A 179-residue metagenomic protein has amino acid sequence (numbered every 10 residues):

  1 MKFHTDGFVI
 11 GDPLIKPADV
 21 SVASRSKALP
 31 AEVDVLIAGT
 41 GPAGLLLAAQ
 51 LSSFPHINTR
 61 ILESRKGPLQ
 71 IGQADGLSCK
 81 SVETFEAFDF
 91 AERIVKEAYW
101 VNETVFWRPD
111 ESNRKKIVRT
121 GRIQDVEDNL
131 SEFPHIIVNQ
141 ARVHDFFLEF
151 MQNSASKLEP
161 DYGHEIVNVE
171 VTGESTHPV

Functional and structural regions predicted by a protein language model:
M1-V35, Q50-N58, T176: Extreme N-terminal leader/targeting segments of oxidoreductases
H4, Q70-K157, D161-G163, E170-T176: Active-site-adjacent segment of FAD-dependent monooxygenases/related oxidoreductases
A23-R25, E32-V35, L69-G72, E132-H135: A detector of helix-start/N-cap boundary segments at the beginnings of structured domains
A38-G39: Conserved N-terminal Rossmann-fold NAD(P)-binding element of oxidoreductases
G44-L45: N-terminal Rossmann-fold NAD(P) dinucleotide-binding loop
A48, I166: Short hydrophobic/aromatic patches on the structural cores and recognition surfaces of FHA
A49-D75: Glycine-rich FAD pyrophosphate-binding loop
